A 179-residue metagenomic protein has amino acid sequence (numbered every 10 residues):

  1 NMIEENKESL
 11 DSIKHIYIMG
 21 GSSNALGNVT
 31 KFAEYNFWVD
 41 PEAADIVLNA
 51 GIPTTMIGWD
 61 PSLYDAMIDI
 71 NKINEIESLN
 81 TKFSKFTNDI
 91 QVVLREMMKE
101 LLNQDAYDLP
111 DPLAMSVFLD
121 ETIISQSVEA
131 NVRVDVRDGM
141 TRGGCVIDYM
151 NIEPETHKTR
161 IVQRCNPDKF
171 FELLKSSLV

Functional and structural regions predicted by a protein language model:
N1-L63: Active-site histidine-anchored catalytic micro-motif
W38, I57-V179: Conformational coupling and interaction surfaces
